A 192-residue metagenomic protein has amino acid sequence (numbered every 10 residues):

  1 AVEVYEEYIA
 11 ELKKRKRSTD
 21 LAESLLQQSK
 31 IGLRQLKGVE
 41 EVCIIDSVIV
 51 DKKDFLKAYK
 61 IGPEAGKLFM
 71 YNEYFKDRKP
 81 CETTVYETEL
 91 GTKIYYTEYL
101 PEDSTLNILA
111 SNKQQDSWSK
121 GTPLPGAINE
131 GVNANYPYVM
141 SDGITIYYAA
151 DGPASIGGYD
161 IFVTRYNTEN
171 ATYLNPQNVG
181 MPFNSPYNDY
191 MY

Functional and structural regions predicted by a protein language model:
E7, E11-Y192: Short, conserved micro-motifs composed of acidic
